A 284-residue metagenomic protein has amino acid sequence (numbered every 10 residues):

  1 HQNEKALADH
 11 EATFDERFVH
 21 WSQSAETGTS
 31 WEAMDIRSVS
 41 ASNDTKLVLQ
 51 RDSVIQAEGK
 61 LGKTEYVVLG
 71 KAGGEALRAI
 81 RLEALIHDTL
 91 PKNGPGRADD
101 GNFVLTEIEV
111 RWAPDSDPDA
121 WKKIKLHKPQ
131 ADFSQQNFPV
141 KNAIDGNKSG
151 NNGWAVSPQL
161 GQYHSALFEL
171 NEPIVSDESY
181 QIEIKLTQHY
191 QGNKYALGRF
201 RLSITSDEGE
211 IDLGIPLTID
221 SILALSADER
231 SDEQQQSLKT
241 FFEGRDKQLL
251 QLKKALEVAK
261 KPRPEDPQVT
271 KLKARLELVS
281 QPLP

Functional and structural regions predicted by a protein language model:
H1-P284: Low-complexity, glycine/serine/threonine/alanine-rich intrinsically disordered linker and propeptide segments
